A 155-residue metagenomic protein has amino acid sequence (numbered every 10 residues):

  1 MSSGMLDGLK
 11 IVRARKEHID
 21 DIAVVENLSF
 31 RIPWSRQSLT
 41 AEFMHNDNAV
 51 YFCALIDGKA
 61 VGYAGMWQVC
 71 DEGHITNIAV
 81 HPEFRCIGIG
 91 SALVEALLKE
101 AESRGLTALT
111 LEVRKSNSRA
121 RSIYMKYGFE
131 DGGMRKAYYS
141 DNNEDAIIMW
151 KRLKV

Functional and structural regions predicted by a protein language model:
G4-M5, R13-E83, I87, V94-A96 (+3 more regions): Acetyl-CoA-dependent GNAT
I75, L109-V113: Conserved hydrophobic beta-strand within the GNAT/NAT acetyltransferase core sheet that lines the active-site cleft
V80, R114-K115: Short amphipathic helical patch at the helix-1/turn junction of helix-turn-helix
V94, S116-A120, A137-N142: Short glycine/proline-centered loop/turn elements that form peptide/ligand docking sites
E112, M125, E130-A146: Conserved catalytic-core motifs of GNAT/GCN5-like acyltransferases
